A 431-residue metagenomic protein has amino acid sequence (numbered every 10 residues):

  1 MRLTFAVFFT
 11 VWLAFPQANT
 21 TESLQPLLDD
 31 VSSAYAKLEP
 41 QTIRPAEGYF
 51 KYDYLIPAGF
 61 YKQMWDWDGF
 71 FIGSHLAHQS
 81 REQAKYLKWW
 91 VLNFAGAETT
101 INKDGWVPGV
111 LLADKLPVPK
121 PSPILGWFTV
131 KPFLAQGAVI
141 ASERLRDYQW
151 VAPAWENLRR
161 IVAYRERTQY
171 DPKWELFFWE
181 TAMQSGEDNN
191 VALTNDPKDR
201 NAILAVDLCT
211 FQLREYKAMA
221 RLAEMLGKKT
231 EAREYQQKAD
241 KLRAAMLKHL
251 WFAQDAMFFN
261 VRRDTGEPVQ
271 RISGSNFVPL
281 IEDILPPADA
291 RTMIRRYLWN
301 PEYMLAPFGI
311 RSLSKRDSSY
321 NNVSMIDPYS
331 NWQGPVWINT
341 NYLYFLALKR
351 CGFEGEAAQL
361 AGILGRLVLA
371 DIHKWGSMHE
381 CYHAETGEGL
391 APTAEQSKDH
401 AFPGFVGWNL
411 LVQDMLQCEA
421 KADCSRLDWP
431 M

Functional and structural regions predicted by a protein language model:
M1-V7: Sec-dependent signal peptide recognition, specifically the positively charged N-region followed immediately by
F9-P16: Hydrophobic h-region of N-terminal signal peptides that target proteins for export in Gram-negative bacteria
T20-V31, Q41-E47, E166-F178, L213-D289 (+2 more regions): Catalytic cores of carbohydrate-active enzymes
T21-P40, R44, F94-K103, S142-V206 (+4 more regions): Active-site acid/base region of carbohydrate-active enzymes
Q25-D30, I56-G96, E156-R159, V206-M225 (+3 more regions): Active-site core of glycosidic bond-cleaving carbohydrate-active enzymes
I56-G59, Q63, N102-F133, V139-E143 (+5 more regions): The feature captures the catalytic groove of carbohydrate-active enzymes
F71, A77, P117-I124, S142-A152: The substrate-binding groove and active-site-proximal loops of carbohydrate-active enzymes, especially glycoside
D399-M431: Terminal, non-catalytic domain-edge segments
